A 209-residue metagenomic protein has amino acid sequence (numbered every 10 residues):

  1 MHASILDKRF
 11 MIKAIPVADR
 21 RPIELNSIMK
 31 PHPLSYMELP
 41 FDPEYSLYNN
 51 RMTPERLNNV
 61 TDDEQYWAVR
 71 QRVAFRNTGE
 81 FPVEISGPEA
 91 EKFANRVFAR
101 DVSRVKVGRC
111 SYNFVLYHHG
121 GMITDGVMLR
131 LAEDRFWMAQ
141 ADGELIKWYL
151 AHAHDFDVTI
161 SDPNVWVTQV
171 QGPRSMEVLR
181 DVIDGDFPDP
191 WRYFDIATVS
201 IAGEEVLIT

Functional and structural regions predicted by a protein language model:
H2-L116, G121: Acidic, proline/glycine-enriched N-terminal capping motif
F81, N113, G126-V127, A197: Residue-level detector of beta-strand structural context in well-folded domains
V115-E133: Active-site beta-strand->loop segment that positions catalytic residues and contacts the acyl thioester
V127-T209: Acidic, low-complexity central loop/insert segments
